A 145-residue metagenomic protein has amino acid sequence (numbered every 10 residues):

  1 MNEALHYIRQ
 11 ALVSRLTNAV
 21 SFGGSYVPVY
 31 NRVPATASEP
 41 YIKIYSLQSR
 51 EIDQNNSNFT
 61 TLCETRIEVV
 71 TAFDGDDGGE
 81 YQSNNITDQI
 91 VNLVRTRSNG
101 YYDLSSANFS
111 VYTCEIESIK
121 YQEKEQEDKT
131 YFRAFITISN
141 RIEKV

Functional and structural regions predicted by a protein language model:
M1-V27, R32, L47-V145: Charged, amphipathic alpha-helical segments and their flanking helix caps
V33-A37: A short beta-turn/loop motif at secondary-structure boundaries
S38-Q48: A short, hydrophobic beta-strand-centered structural micro-motif
